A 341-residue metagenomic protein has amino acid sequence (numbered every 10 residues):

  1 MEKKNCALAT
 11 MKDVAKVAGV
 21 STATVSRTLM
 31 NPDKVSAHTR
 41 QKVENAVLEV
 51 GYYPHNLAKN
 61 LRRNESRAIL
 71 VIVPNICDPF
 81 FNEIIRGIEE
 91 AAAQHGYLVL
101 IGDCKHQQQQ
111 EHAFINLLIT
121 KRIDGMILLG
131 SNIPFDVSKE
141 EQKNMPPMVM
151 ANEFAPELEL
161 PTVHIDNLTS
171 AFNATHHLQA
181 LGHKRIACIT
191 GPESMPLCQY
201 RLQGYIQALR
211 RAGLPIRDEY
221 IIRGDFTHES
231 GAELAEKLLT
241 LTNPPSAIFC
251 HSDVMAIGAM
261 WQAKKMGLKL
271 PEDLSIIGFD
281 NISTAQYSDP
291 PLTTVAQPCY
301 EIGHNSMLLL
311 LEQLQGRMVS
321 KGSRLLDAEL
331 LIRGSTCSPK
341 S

Functional and structural regions predicted by a protein language model:
M1-E65, C337-K340: N-terminal helix-turn-helix DNA-binding module of bacterial transcription factors
T22-R27, L61-C77, S131, H177 (+1 more regions): Short beta-strand segments enriched in small/hydrophobic residues
Y52-L117, K121-G125, Q203: Amphipathic helical "hinge" segments at domain boundaries
P74-E83, I101-Q110, V163-N173, I189-L234 (+4 more regions): Hinge/beta->alpha junction and helix N-cap segments in small-molecule ligand-binding domains
K105-H106, L128-N173, S194, L214 (+2 more regions): Flexible loop/hinge segments that line or gate small-molecule binding clefts
K184-R185, I216-Y220, L270-S275: Short acidic capping loops at alpha-helix termini that bridge into adjacent secondary structure
E236-S341: Flexible loop/turn connectors
